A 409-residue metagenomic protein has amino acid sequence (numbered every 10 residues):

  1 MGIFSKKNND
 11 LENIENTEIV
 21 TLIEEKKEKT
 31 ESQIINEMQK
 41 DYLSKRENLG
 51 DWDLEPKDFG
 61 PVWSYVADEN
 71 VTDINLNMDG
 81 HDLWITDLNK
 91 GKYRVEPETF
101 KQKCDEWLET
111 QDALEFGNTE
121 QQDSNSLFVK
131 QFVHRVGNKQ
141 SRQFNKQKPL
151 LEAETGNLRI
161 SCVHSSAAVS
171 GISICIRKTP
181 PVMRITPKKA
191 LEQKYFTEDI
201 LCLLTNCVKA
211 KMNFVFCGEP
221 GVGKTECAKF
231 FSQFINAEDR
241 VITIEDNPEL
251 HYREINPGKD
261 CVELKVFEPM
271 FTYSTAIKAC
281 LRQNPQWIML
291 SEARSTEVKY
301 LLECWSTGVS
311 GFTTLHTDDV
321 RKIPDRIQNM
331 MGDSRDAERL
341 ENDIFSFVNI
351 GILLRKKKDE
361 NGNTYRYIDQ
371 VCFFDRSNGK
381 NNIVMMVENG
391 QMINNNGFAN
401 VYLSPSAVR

Functional and structural regions predicted by a protein language model:
M1-V95, T99-Q102, E106-E109: N-terminal anchoring/assembly modules that precede and organize ATP-driven motor systems
I3, E25-K26, I35-K57, E360-R409: NTP-binding/hydrolysis catalytic cores, primarily Walker-type P-loop NTPases
W84, G91-A210: P-loop NTP-binding catalytic core
M212-C217, S232-D343, K356: Switch/coupling sub-region of P-loop NTPases
G221: Walker A (P-loop) phosphate-binding loop of P-loop NTPases
K224: Conserved lysine of the Walker
C227: Hydrophobic positions on the alpha1 helix immediately C-terminal to the Walker A/P-loop
E303, D343-Y367: Helical/strand "switch-coupling" subdomains that flank nucleotide/phosphate-binding cores, especially in P-loop NTPases
